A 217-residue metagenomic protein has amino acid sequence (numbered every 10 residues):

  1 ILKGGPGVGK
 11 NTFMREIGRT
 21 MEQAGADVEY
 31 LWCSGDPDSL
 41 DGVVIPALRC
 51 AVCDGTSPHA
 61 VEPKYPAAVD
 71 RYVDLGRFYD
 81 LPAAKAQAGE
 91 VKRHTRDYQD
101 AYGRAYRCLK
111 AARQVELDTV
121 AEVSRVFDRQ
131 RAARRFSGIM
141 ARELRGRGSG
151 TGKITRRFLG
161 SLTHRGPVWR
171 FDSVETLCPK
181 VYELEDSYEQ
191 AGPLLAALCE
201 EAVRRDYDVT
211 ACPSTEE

Functional and structural regions predicted by a protein language model:
I1, F13-I17, L40-V43, C50-T56 (+6 more regions): Long, contiguous hydrophobic alpha-helical segments, chiefly transmembrane helices and signal peptides
I1-G18, C178-S214: Glycine-rich phosphate-binding P-loop
M14-M21, S39-L40, R145-T151, V174-T176 (+1 more regions): Generic detector of short, locally flexible boundary/turn motifs and exposed helical patches
R19-E90, V203-E217: Conserved nucleotide-sensing/catalytic segment adjacent to the nucleotide-binding pocket in NTP-handling enzymes
V28-C33, G160-L162, S187-Y188: Short, flexible loop segments at the rims of nucleotide/cofactor-binding pockets, characterized by
G76-H164: Charged, amphipathic alpha-helical linker segments immediately N-terminal to NTP-binding catalytic cores
T95-Y98, E175, K180-E183: Long, low-complexity, Lys/Arg-enriched
T163-E175: Pre-Walker A adenine-sensing motif
